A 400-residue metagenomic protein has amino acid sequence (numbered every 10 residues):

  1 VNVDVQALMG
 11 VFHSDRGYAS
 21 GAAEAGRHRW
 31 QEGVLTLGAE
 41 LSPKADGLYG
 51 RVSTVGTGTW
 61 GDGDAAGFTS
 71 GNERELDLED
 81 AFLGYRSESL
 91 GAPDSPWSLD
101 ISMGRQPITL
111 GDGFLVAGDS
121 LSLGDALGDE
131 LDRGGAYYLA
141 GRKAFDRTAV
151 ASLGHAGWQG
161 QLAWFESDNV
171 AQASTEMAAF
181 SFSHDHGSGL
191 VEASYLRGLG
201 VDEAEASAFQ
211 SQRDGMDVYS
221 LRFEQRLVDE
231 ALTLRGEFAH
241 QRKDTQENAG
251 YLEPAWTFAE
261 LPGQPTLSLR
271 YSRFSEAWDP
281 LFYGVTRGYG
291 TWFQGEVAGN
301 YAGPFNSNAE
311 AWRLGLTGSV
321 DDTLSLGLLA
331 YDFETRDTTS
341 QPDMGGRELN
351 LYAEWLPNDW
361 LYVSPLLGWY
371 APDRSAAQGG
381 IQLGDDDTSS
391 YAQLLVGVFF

Functional and structural regions predicted by a protein language model:
V1-S102, A149-A156, R226-V228, L232-T233 (+6 more regions): Beta-barrel outer-membrane channel/assembly domains of diderm bacteria
A19-A23, A117-R133, Y137, G200-S211 (+3 more regions): Solvent-exposed loop segments that connect transmembrane elements
G33-L35, A39-N169, S174-A193, G250-V285: Outer membrane beta-barrel
R142-K143, S174, D214-V218, N308 (+2 more regions): Short secondary-structure boundary/capping elements
R142-K143, T291-R313: Outer-membrane beta-barrel signature, preferentially recognizing the C-terminal barrel domain of Gram-negative
N169-S174, T245, N306-N308: Active-site glycine- and acidic-residue-rich loops that bind and position anionic ligands or nucleotide-like cofactors
M177-E224, W292-G299, G327-E348: Outer membrane beta-barrel transmembrane domains
H186, G200-W278: Long, internal scaffold/assembly segments composed of regular secondary structure
